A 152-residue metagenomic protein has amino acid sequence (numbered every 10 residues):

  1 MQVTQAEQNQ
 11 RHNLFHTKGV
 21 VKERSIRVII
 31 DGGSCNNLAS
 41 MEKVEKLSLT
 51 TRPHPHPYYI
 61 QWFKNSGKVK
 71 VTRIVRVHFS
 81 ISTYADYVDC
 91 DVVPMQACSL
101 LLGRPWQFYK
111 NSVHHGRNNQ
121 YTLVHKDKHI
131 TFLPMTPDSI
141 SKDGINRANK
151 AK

Functional and structural regions predicted by a protein language model:
M1-E23, Y59-R73: Pepsin-like aspartyl protease folds
S25, G32-K152: Aspartic protease core domain of the pepsin/retropepsin superfamily
